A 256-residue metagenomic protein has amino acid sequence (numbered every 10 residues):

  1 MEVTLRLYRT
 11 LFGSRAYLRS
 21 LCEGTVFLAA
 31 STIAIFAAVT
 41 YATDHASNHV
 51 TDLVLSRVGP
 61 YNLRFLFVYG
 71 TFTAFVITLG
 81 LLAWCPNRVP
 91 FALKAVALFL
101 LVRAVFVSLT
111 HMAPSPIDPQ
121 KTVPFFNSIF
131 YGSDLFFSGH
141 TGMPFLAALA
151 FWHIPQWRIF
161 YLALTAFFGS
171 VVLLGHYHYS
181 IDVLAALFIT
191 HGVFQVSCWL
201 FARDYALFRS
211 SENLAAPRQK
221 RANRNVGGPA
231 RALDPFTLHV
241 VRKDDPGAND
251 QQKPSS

Functional and structural regions predicted by a protein language model:
M1-F75, L109-M112, V123: N-terminal transmembrane-helix/juxtamembrane module of multi-pass inner/ER membrane proteins
R19-F27, P90-L98, F160-A163, I181: Alpha-helical transmembrane segments of integral membrane proteins
V26, A30-A34, K94-L98, V102 (+3 more regions): Hydrophobic faces of alpha-helical transmembrane segments in multi-pass integral membrane proteins
T32-I33, L100-F106, T165-H176: Aromatic-anchored segments of alpha-helical transmembrane domains
A42-L53, A83-R158, T165, C198-N223 (+3 more regions): Membrane-interface loops
L66-A74, S138-G142, L184-F188: Membrane-embedded alpha-helical segments of multi-pass membrane proteins, especially the transmembrane helices
G70-N87: Internal transmembrane alpha-helix with an interfacial aromatic "cap," most often the third helix
I117, K121-T122, L135-F136, F167-V193: Interfacial helix-loop-helix junctions of multi-pass membrane proteins
